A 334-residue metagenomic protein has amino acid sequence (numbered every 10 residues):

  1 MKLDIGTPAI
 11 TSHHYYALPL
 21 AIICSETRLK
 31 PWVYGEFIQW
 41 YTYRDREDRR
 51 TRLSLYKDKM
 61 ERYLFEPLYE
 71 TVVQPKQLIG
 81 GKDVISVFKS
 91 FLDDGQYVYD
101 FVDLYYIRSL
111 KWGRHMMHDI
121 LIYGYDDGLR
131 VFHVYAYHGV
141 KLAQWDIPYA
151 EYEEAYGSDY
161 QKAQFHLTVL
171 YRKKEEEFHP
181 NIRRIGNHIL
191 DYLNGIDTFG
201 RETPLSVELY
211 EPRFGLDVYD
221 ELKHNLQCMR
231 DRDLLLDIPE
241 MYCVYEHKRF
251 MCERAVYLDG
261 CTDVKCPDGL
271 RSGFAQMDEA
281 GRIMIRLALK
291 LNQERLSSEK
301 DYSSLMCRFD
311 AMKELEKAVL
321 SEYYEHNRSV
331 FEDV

Functional and structural regions predicted by a protein language model:
M1-E176: Conserved active-site-adjacent core of cysteine acyl-enzyme catalytic domains
K2-G6, R232, K300-S303: Short coil/turn segments at secondary-structure junctions
A17-L18, K59-L64, D83, V87 (+9 more regions): Exposed alpha-helical structural elements
S25, L29, G95-Y99, Y192 (+7 more regions): Short secondary-structure junctions and interdomain/linker hinges
D127-C243, H247: Noncatalytic regulatory segments and standalone regulatory/sensor domains
L235-V334: Charged, long alpha-helical assembly modules
